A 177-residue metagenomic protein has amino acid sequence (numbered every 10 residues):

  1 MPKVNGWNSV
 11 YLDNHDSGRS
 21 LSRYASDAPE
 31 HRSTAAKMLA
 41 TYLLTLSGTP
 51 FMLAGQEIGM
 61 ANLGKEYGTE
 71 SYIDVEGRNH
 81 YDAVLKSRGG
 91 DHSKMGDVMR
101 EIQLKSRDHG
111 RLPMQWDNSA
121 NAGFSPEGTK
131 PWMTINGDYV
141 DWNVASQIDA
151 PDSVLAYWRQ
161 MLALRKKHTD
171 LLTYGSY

Functional and structural regions predicted by a protein language model:
M1-Y177: Active-site and adjacent substrate-binding regions of carbohydrate-active enzymes
